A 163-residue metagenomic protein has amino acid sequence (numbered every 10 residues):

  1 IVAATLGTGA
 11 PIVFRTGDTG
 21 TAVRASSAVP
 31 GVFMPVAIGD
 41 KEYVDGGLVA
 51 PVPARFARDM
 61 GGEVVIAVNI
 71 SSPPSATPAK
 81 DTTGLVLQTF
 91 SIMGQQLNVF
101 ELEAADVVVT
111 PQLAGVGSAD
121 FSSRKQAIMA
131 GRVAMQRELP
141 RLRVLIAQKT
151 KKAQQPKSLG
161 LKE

Functional and structural regions predicted by a protein language model:
I1-E163: Patatin-like phospholipase
